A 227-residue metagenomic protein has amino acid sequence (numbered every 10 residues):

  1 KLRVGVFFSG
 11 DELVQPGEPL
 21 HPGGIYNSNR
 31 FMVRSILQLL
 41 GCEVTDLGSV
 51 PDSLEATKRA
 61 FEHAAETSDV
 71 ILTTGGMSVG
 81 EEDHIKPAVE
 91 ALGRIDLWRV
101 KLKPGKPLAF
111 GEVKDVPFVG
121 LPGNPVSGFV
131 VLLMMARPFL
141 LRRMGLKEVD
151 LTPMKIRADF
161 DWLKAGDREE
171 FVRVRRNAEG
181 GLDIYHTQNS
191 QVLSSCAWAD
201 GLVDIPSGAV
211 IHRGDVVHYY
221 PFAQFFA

Functional and structural regions predicted by a protein language model:
K1-T73: Phosphate-binding glycine-rich loops and their immediate beta-loop-alpha structural context
D11-E12, G76-V79, G123: Short glycine-rich anion-binding loops that position phosphate/pyrophosphate groups of nucleotides and phosphorylated
Q15-P16, V79-D83, F129: Short glycine/serine/threonine-rich phosphate/pyrophosphate-binding segments that cradle anionic phosphate groups
V50, S78, L102: Residue-level "edge-of-site" marker
R59, D83-H84, V130-M134: Generic recognition of short, well-ordered alpha-helical segments
D69-S78, G93: Catalytic-core segments of thiol-dependent peptidases
G80-L92: Short Gly/Thr/Asp-enriched flexible loops that form oxyanion-binding sites at enzyme active sites
E90-A227: Flexible glycine/proline-rich
